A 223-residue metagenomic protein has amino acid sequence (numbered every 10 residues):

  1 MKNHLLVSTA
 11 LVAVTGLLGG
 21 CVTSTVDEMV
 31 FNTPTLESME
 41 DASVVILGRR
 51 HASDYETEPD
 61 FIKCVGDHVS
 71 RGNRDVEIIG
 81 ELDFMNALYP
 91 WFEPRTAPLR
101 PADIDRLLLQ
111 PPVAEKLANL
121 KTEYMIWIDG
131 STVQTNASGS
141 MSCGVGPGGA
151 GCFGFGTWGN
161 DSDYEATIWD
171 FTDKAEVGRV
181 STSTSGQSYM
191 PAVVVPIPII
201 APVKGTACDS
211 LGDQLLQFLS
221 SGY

Functional and structural regions predicted by a protein language model:
M1-C21: Sec-dependent bacterial lipoprotein signal peptides
C21-D105, Q217-Y223: A structural "domain/chain start" motif
E40-S43, R74, Y124, N160-E165 (+1 more regions): Envelope-exposed proteins and targeting segments
A42, S53-T57, F61, D105 (+3 more regions): Extracytoplasmic/periplasmic, Sec-exported soluble proteins
R50, L82-D83, D129-T132, I168 (+1 more regions): A mature extracytoplasmic/lumenal domain signature
E58-I62, G66, Q110-A114, C208 (+2 more regions): Extracytoplasmic/secreted envelope proteins and their assembly/folding machinery, especially bacterial periplasmic
A97-T172: Surface-exposed short loop/turn segments
P147-F218: Short secondary-structure boundary motifs at beta->alpha junctions and helix caps
